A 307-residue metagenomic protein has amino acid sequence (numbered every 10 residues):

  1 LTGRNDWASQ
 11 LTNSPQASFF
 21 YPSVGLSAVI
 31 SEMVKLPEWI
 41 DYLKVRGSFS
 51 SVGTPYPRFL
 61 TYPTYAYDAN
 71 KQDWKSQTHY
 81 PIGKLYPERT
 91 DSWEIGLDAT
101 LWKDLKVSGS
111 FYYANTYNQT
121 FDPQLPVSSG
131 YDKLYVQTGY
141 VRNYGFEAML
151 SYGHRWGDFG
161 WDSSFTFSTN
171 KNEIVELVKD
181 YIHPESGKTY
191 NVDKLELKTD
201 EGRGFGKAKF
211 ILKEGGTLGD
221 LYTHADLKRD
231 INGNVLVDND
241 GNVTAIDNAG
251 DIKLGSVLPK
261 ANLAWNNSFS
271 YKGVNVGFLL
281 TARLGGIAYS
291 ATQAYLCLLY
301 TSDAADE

Functional and structural regions predicted by a protein language model:
T2-T199: Extracellular/periplasmic, surface-exposed regions of secreted and cell-surface proteins
D6-W7, G96, A249-G250, N262-W265: Short, hydrophobic/aromatic alpha-helical segments in well-folded domains
N13-A17, V257-L258, E307: Short, conserved micro-motifs enriched in small and acidic residues
V136, R155-V257, A288, L296-C297: Conserved small-residue
V257-Y289: Glycine-rich, aromatic-lined ligand/substrate-binding cores of catalytic and carbohydrate-binding domains
Y300-E307: Conserved small/polar residues in nucleotide/adenosyl-binding loops
